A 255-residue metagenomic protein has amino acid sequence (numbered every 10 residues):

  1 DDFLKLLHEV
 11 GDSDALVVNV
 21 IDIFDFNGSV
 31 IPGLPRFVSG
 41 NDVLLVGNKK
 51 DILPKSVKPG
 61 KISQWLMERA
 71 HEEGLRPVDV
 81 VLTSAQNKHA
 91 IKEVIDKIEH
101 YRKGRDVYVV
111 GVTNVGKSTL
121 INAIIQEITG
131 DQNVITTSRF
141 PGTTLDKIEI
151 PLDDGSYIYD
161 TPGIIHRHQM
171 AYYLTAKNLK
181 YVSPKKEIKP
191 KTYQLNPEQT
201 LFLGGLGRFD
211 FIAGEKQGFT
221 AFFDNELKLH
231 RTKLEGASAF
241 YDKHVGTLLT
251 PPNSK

Functional and structural regions predicted by a protein language model:
D1-L16, N41-L44, K50, T137-K255: Helix-rich effector regions associated with P-loop NTPase G domains
D1-R76: Long, basic/Gly/Ser/Thr-rich N-terminal segments that mediate initial subcellular attachment or targeting
I21-I23, A85, V112, D224-E226: Structural motif
D25-N27, E127, I165: Glycine-rich nucleotide phosphate-binding loop and flanking beta-alpha elements of Rossmann-like dinucleotide-binding
F26-S29, I91, K117, D146: Short, well-ordered alpha-helical microsegments
G28, L53-V57, I91, R167-H168 (+1 more regions): Switch/connector loops and helix/strand junctions flanking conserved nucleotide-binding motifs in nucleotide-processing
G33, P59, I128, D153 (+1 more regions): Single-residue recognition of alpha-helix boundary sites
D42-L44, I52-V115, I121-P141: Canonical P-loop GTPase G-domain recognition
